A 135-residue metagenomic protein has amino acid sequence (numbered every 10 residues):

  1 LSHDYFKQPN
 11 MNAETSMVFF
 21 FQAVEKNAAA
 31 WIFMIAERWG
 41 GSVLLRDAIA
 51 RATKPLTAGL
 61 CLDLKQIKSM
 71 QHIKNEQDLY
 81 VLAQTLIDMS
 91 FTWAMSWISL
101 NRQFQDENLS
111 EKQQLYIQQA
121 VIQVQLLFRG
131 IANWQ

Functional and structural regions predicted by a protein language model:
L1-A29, L79-L86: Hydrophobic alpha-helical connector segments
K7, Q66-K74, Q135: Surface-exposed helix-capping loop/turn segments at secondary-structure junctions
Q22-A23, V43-M70, Y80-M95, Q118-F128: Amphipathic alpha-helical packing segments from all-alpha helical-bundle domains
E25-D47, M95-R102: Amphipathic alpha-helical segments used for helix-helix packing
S69-K74, L100-Q114: Short helix-coil transition/hinge motifs at the ends and kinks of transmembrane helices, capturing the brief
R129-Q135: Membrane-interface aromatic/basic loop that binds lipid-linked glycans or pyrophosphate carriers, typified by
